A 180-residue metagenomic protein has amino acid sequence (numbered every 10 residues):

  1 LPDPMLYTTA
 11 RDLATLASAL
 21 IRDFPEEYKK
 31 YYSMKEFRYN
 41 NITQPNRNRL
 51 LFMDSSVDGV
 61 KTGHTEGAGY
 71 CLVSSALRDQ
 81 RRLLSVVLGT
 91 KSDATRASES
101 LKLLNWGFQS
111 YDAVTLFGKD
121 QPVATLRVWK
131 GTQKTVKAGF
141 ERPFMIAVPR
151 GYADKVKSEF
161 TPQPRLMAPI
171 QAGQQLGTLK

Functional and structural regions predicted by a protein language model:
L1-D3: Active-site-proximal beta-alpha loop/turn segments in soluble metabolic enzymes
M5-K180: Domain-terminus/edge residues, biased toward the C-terminal soluble/receptor-binding domains of extracytoplasmic
